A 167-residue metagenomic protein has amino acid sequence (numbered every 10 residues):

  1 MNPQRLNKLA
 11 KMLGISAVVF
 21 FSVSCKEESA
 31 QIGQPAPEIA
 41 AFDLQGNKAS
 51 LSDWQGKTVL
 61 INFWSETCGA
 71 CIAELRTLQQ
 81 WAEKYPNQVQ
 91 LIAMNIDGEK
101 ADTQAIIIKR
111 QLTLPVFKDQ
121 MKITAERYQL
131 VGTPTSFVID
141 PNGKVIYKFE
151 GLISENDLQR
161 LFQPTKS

Functional and structural regions predicted by a protein language model:
M1-V23: Sec-dependent bacterial lipoprotein signal peptides
C25-L51: N-terminal "domain-start" segment that seeds a small globular fold
Q55, F63-Q80: Conserved redox-active cysteine motifs that mediate thiol-disulfide chemistry, especially di-cysteine Cys-X(1-2)-Cys
Q55-K57, N87, T113, L130: Active-site acidic short loop of glycosyltransferases
L60-I61, L91: Hydrophobic beta-strand anchors of alpha/beta hydrolase catalytic cores
I72-R110, Q120-E126: Structural microenvironment flanking redox-active thiols in thiol-disulfide oxidoreductases
A105-L112, Q120-P164: Thiol/disulfide oxidoreductase modules built on the thioredoxin-like
